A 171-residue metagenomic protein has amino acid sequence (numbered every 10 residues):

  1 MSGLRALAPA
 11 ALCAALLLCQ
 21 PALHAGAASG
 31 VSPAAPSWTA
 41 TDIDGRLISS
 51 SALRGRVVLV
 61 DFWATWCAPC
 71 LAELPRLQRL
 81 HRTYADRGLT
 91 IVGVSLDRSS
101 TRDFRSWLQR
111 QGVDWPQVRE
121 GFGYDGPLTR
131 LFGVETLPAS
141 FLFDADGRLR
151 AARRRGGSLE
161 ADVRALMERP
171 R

Functional and structural regions predicted by a protein language model:
M1-A11: Bacterial N-terminal signal peptides that target proteins for export
P9-Q20: Bacterial N-terminal signal peptides
A25-S51, W115: N-terminal "domain-start" segment that seeds a small globular fold
S50-C67: Short active-site neighborhood of thiol/selenol oxidoreductases, capturing the structured segment around
F62-R79: Conserved redox-active cysteine motifs that mediate thiol-disulfide chemistry, especially di-cysteine Cys-X(1-2)-Cys
R87-T101, V113-G123: Thiol-based oxidoreductase modules, predominantly thioredoxin-like and allied folds used for disulfide exchange
R105-A145: Short, internal strand/loop/helix patches that form the active-site neighborhood or redox-interaction surface
L142-R171: Thiol-/selenol-based redox modules, centered on thioredoxin-like and closely related oxidoreductase domains
